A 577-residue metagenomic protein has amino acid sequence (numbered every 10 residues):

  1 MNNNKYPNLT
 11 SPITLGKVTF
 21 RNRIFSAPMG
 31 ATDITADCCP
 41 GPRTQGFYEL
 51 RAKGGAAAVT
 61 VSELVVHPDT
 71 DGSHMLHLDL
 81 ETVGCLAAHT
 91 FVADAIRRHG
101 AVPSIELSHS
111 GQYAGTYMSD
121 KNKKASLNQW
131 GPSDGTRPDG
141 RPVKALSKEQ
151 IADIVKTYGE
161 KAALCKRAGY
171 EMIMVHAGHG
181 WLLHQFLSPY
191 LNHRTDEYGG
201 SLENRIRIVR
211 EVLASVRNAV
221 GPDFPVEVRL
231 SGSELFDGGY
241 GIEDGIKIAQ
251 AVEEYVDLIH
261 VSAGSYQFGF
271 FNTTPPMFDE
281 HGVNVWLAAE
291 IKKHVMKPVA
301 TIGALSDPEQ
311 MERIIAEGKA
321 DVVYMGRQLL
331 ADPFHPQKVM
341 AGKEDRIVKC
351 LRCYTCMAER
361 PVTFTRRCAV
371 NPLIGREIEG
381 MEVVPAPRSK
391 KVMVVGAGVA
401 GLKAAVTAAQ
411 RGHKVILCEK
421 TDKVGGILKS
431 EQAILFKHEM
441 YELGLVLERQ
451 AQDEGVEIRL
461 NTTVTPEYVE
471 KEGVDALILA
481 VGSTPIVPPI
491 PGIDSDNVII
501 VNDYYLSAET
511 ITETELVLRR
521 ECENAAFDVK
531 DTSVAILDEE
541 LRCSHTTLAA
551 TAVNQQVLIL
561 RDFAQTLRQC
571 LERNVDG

Functional and structural regions predicted by a protein language model:
M1-V395, V399, K403-K414, K423 (+3 more regions): Flavin-dependent oxidoreductase catalytic cores
T274-E280, M381-V384, S389, S430-E442 (+1 more regions): Short, contiguous acidic/charged loop-to-helix segments that flank catalytic cores in large enzymes
P372-P385, R449-Q452, R459-L460, E467 (+1 more regions): Glycine-rich dinucleotide-binding loop and its adjacent helix/turn
V394-N461, I486, V517-R520, G577: Beta1-alpha1 glycine-rich phosphate/pyrophosphate-binding loop at the start of Rossmann-like nucleotide-binding domains
C418, V474-G482: Short hydrophobic core segments
P466-E472: Short amphipathic alpha-helix with an adjacent loop that forms part of the alpha/beta core around
C522-A525, V529-S533, E539-L541, T546 (+3 more regions): Alpha-helix boundary/capping motif
